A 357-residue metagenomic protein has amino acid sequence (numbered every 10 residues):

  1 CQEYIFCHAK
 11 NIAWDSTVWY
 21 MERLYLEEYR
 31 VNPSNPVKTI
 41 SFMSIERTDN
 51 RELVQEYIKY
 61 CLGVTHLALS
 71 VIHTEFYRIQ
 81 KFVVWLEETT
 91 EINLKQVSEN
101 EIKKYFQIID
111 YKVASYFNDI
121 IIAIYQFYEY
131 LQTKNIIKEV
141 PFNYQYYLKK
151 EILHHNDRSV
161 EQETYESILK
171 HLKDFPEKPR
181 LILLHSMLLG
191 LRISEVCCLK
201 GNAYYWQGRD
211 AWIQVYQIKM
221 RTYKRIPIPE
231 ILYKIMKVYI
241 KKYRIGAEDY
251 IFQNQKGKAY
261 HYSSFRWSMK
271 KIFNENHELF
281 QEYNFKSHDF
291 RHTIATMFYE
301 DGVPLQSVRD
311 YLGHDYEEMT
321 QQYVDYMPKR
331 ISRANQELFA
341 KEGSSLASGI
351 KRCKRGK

Functional and structural regions predicted by a protein language model:
C1-W19, Q55-V71, I79-H154: N-terminal core-binding DNA-recognition domain of tyrosine recombinases/integrases
R23-I45, I136-L169, Y216-R221, Q253-A259: Flexible interdomain linker/hinge and immediately adjacent N-terminus of the catalytic tyrosine-recombinase domain
E163-I193, R291: Basic, Lys/Arg- and aromatic-enriched nucleic-acid-binding interface segment
L199-K234, E318: Conserved tyrosine-mediated DNA breakage-rejoining catalytic core shared by Y-recombinases
Q217-R221, L312-A340: Catalytic-site neighborhood detector that most strongly recognizes the C-terminal catalytic loop/helix of tyrosine
P229-E282: Active-site/catalytic core of tyrosine-dependent DNA strand-transfer enzymes
K256, E337-K357: C-terminal secondary-structure termini that scaffold catalytic or DNA-interacting sites
R266-R291, A295-Q306: Short, basic (Lys/Arg/His-rich) helix/loop patches that form interaction surfaces in the mid-to-C-terminal regions
